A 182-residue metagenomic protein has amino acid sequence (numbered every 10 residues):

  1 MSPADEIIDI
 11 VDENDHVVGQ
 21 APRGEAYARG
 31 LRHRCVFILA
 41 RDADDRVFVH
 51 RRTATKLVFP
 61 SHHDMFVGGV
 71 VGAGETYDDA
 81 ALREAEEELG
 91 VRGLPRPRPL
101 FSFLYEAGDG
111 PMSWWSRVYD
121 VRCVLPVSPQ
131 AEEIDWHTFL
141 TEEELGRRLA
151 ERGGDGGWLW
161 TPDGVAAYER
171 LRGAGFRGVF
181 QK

Functional and structural regions predicted by a protein language model:
M1-D5, V179-K182: Short, low-complexity, intrinsically disordered N-terminal peptides in bacterial proteins
S2-F37, A43: Acidic, metal-coordinating catalytic segment for phosphate/diphosphate chemistry, firing primarily on the Nudix
I10, A40, V49, D120-V121 (+1 more regions): Conserved hydrophobic "DFG−1" position in protein kinase catalytic cores
P22-G24, S61, A73, F101-K182: Nudix hydrolase/Nudix homology domain
G30, R34, A54-T55, T76-D78 (+1 more regions): Active-site segment of metal-dependent pyrophosphate-handling enzymes, primarily the Nudix hydrolase catalytic core
C35-G69: A glycine-rich, hydrophobic loop/mini-helix early in the fold
F66, A81, A85: Hydrophobic alpha-helical positions that pack around
G69-E75: Short, surface-exposed loop/turn motifs that are enriched in glycine and acidic residues and include a nearby proline
